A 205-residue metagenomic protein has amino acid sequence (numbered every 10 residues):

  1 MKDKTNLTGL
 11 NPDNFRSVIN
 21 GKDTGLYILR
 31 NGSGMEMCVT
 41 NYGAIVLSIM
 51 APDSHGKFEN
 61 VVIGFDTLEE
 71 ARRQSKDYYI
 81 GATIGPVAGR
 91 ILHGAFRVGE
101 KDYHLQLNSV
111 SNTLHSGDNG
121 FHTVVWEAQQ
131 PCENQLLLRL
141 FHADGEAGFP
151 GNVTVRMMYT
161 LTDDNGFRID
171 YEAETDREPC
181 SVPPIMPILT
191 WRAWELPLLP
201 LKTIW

Functional and structural regions predicted by a protein language model:
K2-W205: Surface-exposed acidic/polar loop and edge beta-strand patches at domain peripheries
